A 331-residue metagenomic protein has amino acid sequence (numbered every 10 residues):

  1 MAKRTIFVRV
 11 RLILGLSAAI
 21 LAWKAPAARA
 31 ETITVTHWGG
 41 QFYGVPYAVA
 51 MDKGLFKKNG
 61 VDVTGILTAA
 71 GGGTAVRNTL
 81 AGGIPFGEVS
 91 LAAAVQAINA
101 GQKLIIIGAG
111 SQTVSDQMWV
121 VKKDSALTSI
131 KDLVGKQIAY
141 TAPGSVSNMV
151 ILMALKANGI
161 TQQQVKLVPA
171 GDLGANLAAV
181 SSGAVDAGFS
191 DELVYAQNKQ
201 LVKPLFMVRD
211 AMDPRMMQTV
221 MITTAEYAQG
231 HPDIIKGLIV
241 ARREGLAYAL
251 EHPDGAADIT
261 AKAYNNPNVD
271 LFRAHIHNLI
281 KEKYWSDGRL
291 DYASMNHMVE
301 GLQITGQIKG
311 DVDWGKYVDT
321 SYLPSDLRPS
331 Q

Functional and structural regions predicted by a protein language model:
A2-L14, K24: Bacterial N-terminal signal peptides that target proteins for export
W23-A30: Sec/Tat signal peptide C-region and signal peptidase I cleavage site
E31-Q163, L167-A170, N176-A179, D186-E192 (+2 more regions): Short, glycine-/small- and polar/acidic-enriched structural segments that line small-molecule recognition paths
H37, Q112-V121, V202-A228, I239 (+2 more regions): Periplasmic-binding protein-like
G44, V76, L91, I130 (+11 more regions): Extracytoplasmic/secreted envelope proteins and their assembly/folding machinery, especially bacterial periplasmic
G174-A263: Pocket-lining segment of extracytoplasmic ligand-binding domains
Q229-I308: Secondary-structure end/capping motifs
V299-Q331: Conserved C-terminal helix/tail region of periplasmic/extracytoplasmic solute-binding proteins
